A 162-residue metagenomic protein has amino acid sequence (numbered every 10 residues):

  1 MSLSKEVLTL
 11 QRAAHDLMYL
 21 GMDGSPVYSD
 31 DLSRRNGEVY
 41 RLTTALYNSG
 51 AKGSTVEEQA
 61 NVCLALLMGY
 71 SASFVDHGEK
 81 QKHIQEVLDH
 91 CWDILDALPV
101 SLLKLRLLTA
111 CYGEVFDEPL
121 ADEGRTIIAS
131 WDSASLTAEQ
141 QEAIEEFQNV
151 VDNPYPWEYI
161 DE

Functional and structural regions predicted by a protein language model:
S2-V27, A51-V75, P99-F116, E142-N153: Amphipathic alpha-helical repeat scaffolds of TPR domains
L3, R35, V39, Q59 (+6 more regions): Short amphipathic alpha-helical segments that mediate assembly, nucleic-acid/protein binding, or membrane association
T9, T43-T44, T55, T109 (+2 more regions): Residue-identity detector for threonine
M18-G21, R34, A110, A121 (+1 more regions): Generic detector of intrinsically disordered, low-complexity, polar/charged segments
N36-G50, D76-L95, P119-S133, Y159-E162: Alpha-helical repeat scaffolds
I127-E162: Terminal, low-structured helical/coil segments at or just beyond the last alpha-helical repeat
